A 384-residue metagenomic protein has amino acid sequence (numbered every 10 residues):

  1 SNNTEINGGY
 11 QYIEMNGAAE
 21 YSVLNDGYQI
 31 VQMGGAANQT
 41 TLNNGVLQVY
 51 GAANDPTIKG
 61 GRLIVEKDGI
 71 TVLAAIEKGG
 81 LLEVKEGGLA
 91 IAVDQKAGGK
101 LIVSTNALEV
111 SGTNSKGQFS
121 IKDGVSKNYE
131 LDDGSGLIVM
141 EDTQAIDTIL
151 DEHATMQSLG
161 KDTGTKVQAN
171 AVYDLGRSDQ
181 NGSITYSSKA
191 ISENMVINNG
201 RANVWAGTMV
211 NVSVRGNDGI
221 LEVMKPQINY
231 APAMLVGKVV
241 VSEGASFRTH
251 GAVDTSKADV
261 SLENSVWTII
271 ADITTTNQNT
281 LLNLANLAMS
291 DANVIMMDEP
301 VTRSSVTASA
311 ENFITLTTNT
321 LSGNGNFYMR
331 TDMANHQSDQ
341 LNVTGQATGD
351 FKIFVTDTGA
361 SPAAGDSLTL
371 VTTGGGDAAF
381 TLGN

Functional and structural regions predicted by a protein language model:
S1-I6, Q11-I13, A19-L24, Q29-V31 (+23 more regions): Fold-core signature of tandem repeat domains
E109-N114, I146, D162-N170, D174-G182 (+3 more regions): Extracellular beta-solenoid/beta-roll
